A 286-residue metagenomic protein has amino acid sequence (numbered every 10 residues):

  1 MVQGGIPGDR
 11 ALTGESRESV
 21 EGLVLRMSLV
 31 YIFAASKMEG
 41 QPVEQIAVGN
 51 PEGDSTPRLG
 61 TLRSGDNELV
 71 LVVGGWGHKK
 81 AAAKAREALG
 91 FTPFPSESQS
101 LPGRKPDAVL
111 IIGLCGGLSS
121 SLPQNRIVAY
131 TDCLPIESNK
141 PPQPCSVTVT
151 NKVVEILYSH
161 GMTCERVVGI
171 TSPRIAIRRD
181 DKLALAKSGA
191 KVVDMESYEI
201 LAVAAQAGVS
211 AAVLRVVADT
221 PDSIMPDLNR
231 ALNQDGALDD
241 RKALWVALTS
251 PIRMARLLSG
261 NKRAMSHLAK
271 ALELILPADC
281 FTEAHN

Functional and structural regions predicted by a protein language model:
E15-R26: Short, Lys/Arg-enriched N-terminal segments with co-localized hydrophobic residues within the first ~10-30 amino acids
M27-Y31: Extreme N-terminal starter segment of soluble prokaryotic enzymes
F33-E44, G49: Gly/serine-rich nucleotide phosphate-binding loop at the start of the catalytic core of nucleotide/ADP-ribose-handling
T56, G60-N286: Glycine-rich phosphate- or other oxyanion-binding loops that anchor nucleotides, phosphorylated ligands
